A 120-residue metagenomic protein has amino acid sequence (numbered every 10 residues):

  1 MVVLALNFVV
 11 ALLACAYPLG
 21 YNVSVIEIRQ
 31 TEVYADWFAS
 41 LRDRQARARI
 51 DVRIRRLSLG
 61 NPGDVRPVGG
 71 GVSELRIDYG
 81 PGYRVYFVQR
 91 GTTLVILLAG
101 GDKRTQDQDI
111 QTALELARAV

Functional and structural regions predicted by a protein language model:
V2-E27, D36, R47, P62 (+2 more regions): Enriched for short, Lys/Arg-rich terminal
Q30: Local sequence-structure signature of Cys/Sec-based thiol-disulfide redox active-site neighborhoods
V33: Residue-level recognition of oxygen-bearing side chains
A39-S40: Surface-exposed, Lys/Arg-rich phosphate-binding patches that contact polyanionic backbones
V52-Y79: A short, surface-exposed loop/turn module that caps and links secondary-structure elements
